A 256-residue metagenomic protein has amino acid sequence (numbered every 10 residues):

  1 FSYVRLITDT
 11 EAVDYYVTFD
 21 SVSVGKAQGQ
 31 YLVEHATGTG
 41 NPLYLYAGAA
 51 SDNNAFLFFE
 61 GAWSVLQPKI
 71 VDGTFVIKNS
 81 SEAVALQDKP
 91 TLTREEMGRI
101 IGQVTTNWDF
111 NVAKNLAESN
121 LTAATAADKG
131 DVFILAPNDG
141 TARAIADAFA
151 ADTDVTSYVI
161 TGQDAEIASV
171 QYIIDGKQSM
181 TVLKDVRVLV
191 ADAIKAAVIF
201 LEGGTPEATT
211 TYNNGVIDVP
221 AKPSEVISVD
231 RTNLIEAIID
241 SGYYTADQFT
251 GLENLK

Functional and structural regions predicted by a protein language model:
F1-K256: A residue-level marker of the well-folded mature domains of exported/periplasmic proteins
